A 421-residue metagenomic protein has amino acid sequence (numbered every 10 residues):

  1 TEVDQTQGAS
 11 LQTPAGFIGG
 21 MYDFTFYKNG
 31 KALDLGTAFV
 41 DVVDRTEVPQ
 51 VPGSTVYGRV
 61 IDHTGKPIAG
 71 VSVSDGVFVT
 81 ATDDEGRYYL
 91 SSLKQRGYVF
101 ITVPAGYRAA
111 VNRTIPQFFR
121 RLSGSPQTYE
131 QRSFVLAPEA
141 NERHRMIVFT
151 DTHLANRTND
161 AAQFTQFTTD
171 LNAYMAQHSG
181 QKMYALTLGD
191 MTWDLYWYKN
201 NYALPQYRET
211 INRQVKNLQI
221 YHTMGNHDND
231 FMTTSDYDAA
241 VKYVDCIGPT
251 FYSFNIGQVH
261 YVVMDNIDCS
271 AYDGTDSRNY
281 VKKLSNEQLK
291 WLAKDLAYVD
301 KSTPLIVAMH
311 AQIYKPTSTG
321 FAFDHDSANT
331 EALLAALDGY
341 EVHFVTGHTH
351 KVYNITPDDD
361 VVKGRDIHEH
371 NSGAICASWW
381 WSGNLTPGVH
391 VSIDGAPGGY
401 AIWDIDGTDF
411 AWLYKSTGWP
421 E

Functional and structural regions predicted by a protein language model:
E2-T6, P67-S92: Short, acidic Ser/Thr/Gly-rich low-complexity loop/linker segments typical of extracellular and cell-surface proteins
A15-G19, K94-Q95: Surface-exposed, short loops/turns at beta-strand junctions within beta-sandwich domains
A32-V42, R108-R120, K415: Edge beta-strands of extracellular beta-sandwich domains
T46-A69: Structural motif
E47-T55, R108-K199: N-terminal active-site segment of His-dependent metallophosphoesterases
A105-T128, S133, W197-V299, D324 (+2 more regions): Extended active-site neighborhood of metal-dependent phosphoesterases/phosphodiesterases
L188, L296-F321: Short acidic, glycine-rich surface-loop motifs adjacent to enzyme active sites
V391-E421: A short C-terminal boundary segment appended to hydrolase-like catalytic domains
